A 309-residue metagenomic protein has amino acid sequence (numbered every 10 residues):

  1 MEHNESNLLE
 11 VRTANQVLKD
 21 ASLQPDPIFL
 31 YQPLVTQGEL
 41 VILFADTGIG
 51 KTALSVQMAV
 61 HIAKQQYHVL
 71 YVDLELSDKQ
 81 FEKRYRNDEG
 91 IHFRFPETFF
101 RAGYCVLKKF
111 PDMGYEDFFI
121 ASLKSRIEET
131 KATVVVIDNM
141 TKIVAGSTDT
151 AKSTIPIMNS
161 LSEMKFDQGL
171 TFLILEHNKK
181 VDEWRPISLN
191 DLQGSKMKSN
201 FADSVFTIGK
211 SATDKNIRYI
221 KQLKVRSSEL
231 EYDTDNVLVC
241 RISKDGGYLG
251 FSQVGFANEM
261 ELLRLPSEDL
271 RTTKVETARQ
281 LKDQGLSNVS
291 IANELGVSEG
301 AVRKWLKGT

Functional and structural regions predicted by a protein language model:
M1-V11, N15, E128-K131, D167 (+1 more regions): C-terminal regions of RecA-like/P-loop NTPase motor modules
E2-H92: The Walker A/P-loop phosphate-binding site
N15, I42-L43, G48, A53 (+3 more regions): Phosphate-binding/switch region of NTP-binding enzymes
Q24, T52, E116-D117, T154 (+2 more regions): A conditional alpha-helix N-cap/helix-loop micro-motif detector
P25-D26, L30-Y31, T36, Q66-D149 (+1 more regions): Conserved inter-motif catalytic segment of the P-loop NTP-binding fold
V56, V60, K124, N159-S162 (+1 more regions): A structural alpha-helix within SAM-dependent methyltransferase catalytic domains
H61-Q65, D88, I143-G146, M164 (+2 more regions): Conserved, well-folded catalytic cores of nucleic-acid-processing and energy-transducing macromolecular machines
I62-K64, F93, I127-E129, E163-Q168 (+1 more regions): Conserved catalytic network of the ASCE P-loop NTPase/AAA+ motor domain
